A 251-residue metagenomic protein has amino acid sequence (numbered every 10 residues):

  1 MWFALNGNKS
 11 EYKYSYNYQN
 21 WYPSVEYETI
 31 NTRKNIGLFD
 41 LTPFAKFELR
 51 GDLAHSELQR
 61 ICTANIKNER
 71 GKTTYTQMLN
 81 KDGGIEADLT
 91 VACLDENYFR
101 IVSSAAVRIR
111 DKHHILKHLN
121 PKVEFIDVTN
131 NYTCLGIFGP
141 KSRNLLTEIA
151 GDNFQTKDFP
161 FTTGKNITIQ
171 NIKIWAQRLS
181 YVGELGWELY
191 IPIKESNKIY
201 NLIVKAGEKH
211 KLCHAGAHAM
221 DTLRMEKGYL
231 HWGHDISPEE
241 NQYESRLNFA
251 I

Functional and structural regions predicted by a protein language model:
M1-I251: Glycine/proline-enriched, intrinsically flexible loops and inter-domain linkers
